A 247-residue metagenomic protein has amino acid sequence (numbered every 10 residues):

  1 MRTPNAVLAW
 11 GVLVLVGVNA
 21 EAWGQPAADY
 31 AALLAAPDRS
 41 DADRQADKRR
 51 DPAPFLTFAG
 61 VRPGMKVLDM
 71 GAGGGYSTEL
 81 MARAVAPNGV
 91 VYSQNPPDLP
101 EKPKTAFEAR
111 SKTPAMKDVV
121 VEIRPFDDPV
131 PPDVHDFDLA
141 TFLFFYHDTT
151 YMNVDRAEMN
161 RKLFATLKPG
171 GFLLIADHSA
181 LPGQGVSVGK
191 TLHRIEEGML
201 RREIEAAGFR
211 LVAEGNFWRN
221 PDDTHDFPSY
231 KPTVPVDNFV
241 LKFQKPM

Functional and structural regions predicted by a protein language model:
Y30-F58, R62: Class I SAM-dependent methyltransferase Rossmann-like catalytic core, especially the SAM/SAH-binding loop
G64-G73: Conserved class I S-adenosyl-L-methionine
A82-R83, R156-P169: A short glycine-rich, Lys/Arg-flanked "PGG" loop and its adjoining helix->strand segment in the class I
P103-P131: S-adenosyl-L-methionine
P129-A140: A short acidic, Gly/Pro-enriched loop at the edge of an enzyme's catalytic core that lines a small-molecule cofactor
T141-F145: A conserved beta-strand element that flanks and buttresses the S-adenosyl-L-methionine
G170-H178: Conserved beta-strand signature within the Rossmann-like core of class I S-adenosyl-L-methionine
D223-M247: Core SAM-dependent methyltransferase catalytic element
